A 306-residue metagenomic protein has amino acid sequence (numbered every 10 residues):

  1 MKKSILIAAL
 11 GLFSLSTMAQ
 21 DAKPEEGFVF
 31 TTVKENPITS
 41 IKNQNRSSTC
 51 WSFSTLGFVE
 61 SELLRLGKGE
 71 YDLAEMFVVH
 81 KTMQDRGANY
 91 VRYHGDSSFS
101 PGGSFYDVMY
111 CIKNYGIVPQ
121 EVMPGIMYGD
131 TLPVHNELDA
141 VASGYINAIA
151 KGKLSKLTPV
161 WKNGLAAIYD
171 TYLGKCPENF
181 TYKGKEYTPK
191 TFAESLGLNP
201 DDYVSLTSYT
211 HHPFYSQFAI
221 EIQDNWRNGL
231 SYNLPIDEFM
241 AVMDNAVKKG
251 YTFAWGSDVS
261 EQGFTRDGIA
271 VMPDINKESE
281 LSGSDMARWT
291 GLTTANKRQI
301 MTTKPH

Functional and structural regions predicted by a protein language model:
M1-A22: Bacterial Sec-dependent N-terminal signal peptides
D21-W289, A295-H306: Catalytic-core signature of thiol
